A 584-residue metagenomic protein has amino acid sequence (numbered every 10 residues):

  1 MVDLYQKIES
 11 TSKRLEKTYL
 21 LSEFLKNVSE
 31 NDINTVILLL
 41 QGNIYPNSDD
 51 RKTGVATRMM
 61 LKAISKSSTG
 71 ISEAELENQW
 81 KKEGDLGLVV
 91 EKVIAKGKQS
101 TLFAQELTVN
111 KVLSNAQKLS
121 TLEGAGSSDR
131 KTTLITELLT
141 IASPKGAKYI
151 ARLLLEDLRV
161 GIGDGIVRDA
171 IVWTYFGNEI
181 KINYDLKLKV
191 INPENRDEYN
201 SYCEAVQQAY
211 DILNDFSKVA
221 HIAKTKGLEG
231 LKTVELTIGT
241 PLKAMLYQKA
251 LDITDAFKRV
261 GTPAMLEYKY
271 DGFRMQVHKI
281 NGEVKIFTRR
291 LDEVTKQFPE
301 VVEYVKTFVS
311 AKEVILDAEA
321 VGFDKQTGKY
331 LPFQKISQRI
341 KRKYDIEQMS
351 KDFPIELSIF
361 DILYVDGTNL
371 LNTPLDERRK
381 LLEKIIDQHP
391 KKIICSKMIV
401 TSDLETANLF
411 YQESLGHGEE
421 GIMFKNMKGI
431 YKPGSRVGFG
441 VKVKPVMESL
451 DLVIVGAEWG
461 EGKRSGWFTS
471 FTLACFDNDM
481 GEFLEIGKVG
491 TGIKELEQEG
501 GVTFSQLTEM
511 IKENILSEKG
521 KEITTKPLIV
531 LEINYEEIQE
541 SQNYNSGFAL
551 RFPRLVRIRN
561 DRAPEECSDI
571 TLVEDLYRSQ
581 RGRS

Functional and structural regions predicted by a protein language model:
M1-V400, T472-A474, N478-G492, E518-I523 (+1 more regions): N-terminal nucleic-acid-engaging modules of covalent nucleotidyltransferase systems
E156, A457-G462, N478, I538-E540: Short beta-turn/strand-loop junction motif enriched in small, turn-promoting residues
M245-L266, Y270, L404-F410, F424-E461: Flexible, glycine/threonine-enriched loop-and-boundary segments that flank and lead into catalytic domains of large
H278-I280, P433-R436, R464-T469, Y544-S546: Short glycine/proline-enriched turns and hinge-like loops at secondary-structure junctions
D361, K425, L473, I533 (+1 more regions): Hydrophobic, well-ordered secondary-structure elements that form the walls of internal hydrophobic environments
Q412-E419: Detector for conserved single-position "signature" residues within domains
L450, T469-G520, Q539, N543: Structural signature of nuclease core domains in nucleic-acid processing machines
L507-R559: C-terminal structured "cap/appendage" subdomains that terminate the fold
